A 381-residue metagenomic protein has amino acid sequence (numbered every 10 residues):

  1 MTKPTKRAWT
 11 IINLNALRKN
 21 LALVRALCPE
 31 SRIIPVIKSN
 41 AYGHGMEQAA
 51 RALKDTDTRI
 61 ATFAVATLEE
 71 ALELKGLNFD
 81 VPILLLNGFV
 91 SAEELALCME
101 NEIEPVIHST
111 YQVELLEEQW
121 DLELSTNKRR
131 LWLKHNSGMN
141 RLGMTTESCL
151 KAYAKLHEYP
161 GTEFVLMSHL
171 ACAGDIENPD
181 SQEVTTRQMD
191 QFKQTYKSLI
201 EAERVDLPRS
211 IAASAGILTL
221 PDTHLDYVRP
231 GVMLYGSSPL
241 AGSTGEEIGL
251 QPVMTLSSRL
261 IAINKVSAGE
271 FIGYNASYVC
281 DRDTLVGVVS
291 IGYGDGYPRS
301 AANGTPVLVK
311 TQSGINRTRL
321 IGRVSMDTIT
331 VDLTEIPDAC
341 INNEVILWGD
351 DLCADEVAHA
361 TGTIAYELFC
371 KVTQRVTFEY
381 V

Functional and structural regions predicted by a protein language model:
M1-E104, E117-E118, N127, T377-V381: A charged N-terminal "starter" segment
T5-K6, S39-T58, N101, V113-R130 (+3 more regions): Active-site loop/helix belt of alpha/beta enzymes
L17, K38, L74, S109 (+7 more regions): Conserved, mostly hydrophobic/aromatic
S31, I60-A61, V81, I103 (+8 more regions): A structural micro-motif
I34-P35, F63-V65, V106-S109, L131 (+5 more regions): General beta-strand structural signal in soluble alpha/beta enzymes
L72-N78, G242-L250, A365: C-terminal helical cap(s) of enzyme catalytic domains, especially alpha/beta-barrels
N87, L260, L320-I321: A structural signal for short, hydrophobic beta-strand segments that form beta-sheets in beta-rich/all-beta domains
K265-V381: C-terminal accessory subdomain/extension
